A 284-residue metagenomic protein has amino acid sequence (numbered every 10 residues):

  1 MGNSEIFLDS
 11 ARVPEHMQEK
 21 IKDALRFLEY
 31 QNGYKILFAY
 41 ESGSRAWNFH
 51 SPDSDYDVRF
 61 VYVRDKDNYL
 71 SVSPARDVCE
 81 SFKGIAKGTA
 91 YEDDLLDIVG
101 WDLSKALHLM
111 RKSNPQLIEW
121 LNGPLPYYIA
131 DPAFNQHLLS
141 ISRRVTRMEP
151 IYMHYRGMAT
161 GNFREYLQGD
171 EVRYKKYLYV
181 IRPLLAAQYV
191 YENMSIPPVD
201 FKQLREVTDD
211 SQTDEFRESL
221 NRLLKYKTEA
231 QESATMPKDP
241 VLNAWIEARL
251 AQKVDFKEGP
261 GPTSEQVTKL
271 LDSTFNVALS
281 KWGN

Functional and structural regions predicted by a protein language model:
M1-Y40: Helical scaffold of the NTase/Pol beta-like nucleotidyltransferase catalytic core
G2-A11, Y166-Q168, D255-P260, N284: Glycine- and acidic
G43-L96: Catalytic metal-binding acidic patch
Y62-D67, L109-Q116, G161, A186-A187: Short loop/turn segments at secondary-structure transitions that flank enzyme active sites
S73-G157: A basic- and aromatic-enriched beta-loop-alpha substructure that forms the phosphate/nucleotide- and DNA/RNA-contacting
A133-S264: Conserved nucleotidyltransferase catalytic core and NTase-mimicking acidic/glycine-rich helix/loop elements in nucleic
G259-N284: Acidic, carboxylate-rich catalytic segments that either coordinate divalent cations
